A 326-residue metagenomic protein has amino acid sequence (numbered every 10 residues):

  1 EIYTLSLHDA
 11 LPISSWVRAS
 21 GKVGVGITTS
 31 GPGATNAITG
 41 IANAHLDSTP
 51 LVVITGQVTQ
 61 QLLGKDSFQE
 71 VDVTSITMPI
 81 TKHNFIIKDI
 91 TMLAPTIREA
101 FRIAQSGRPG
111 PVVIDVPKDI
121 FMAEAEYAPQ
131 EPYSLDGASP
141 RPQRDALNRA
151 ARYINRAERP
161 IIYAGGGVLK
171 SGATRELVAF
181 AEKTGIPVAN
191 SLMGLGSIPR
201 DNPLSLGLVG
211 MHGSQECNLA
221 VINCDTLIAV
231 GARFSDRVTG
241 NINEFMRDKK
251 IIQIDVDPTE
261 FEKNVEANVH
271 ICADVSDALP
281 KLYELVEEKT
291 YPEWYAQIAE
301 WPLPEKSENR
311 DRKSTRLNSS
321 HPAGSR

Functional and structural regions predicted by a protein language model:
E1-D9, K313, L317-R326: Single conserved hydrophobic/aromatic residue that forms the stacking wall/gate of nucleotide- or nucleobase-binding
H8-S14, I27, P142, R149-L227: Anionic-ligand anchoring segments at beta-strand to alpha-helix junctions in alpha/beta enzyme folds, i.e., glycine
S15, V58-P79, R200-L204, E262 (+1 more regions): Active-site-proximal loop->helix
R18-T28, A34-T55, M78-Q130, Y153 (+3 more regions): Structural signature of the thiamine diphosphate
V58-T59, V116-F121, G166-V168, P258: Glycine-rich beta-alpha junction loops
T91, P129, D248-R316: Phosphate/pyrophosphate-binding active-site segments
K118-D145, R149, E293-W294, E305 (+1 more regions): Aromatic-enriched
E176-T184, T239-P258: A short, gly/pro- and small-residue-rich
